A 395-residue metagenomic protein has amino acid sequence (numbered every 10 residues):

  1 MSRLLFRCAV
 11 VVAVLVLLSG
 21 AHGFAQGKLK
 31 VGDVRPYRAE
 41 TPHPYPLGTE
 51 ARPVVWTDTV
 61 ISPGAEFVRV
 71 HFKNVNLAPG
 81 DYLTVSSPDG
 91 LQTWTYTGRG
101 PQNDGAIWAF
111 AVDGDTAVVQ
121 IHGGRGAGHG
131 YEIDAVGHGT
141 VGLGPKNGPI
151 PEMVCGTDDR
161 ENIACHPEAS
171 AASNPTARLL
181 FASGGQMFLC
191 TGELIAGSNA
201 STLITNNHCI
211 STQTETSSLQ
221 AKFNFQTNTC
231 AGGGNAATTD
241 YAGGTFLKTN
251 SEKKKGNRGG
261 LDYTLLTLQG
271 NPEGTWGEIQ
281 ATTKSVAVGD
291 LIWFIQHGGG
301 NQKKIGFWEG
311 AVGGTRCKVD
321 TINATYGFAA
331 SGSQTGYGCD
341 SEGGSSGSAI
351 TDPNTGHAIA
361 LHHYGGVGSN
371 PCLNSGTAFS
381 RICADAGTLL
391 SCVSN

Functional and structural regions predicted by a protein language model:
C8-G20: Bacterial N-terminal signal peptides
A21-A25: Sec/Tat signal peptide C-region and signal peptidase I cleavage site
Q26-P63, G139-D159: A short aromatic-anchored loop/beta-hairpin motif
T49-E50, W56-E66, N74-V75, A109-A111 (+1 more regions): Extracellular and analogous surface-interaction loops
T59-V60, D89-T116, H122-A127: Beta-sandwich interaction modules
N76-Q92: Short, surface-exposed beta-strand/strand-loop-strand elements in extracellular ectodomains
A111-L189, I195-Q334, G338, N354: Serine endopeptidase catalytic core focused on the charge-relay Asp
E193-N199, D340-H362: Catalytic nucleophile loop of clan PA
